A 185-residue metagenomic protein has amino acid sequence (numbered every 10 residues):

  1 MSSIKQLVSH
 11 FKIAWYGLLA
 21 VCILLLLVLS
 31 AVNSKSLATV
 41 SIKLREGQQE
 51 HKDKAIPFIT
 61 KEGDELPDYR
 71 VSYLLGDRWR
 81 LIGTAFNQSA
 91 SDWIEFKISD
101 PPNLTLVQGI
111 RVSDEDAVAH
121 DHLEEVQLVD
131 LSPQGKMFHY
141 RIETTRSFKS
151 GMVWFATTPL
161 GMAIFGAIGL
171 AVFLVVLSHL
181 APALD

Functional and structural regions predicted by a protein language model:
M1-Q48: Hydrophobic secretory-pathway targeting helix
V28-Y69, G135-F138, T145-K149: C2/C2-like lipid-binding beta-sandwich modules
P67-D77: Extended low-complexity, serine/threonine- and proline-enriched intrinsically disordered segments
V71, W93-E125: Eukaryotic beta-sheet cores, primarily in C2 and C2-like/PH beta-sandwich modules
R80, P101-N103, D116-A117, L177-D185: Conserved beta-strand/short-helix segments that make up beta-rich extracellular adhesion/recognition modules
R80-S91, E124-D130: Solvent-exposed serine/threonine-rich low-complexity stretches and specific carbohydrate-binding patches
D114-L160: C2-type phospholipid-binding modules
W154-P182: Selective detector of the "anchor" transmembrane alpha-helix that sits immediately C-terminal
